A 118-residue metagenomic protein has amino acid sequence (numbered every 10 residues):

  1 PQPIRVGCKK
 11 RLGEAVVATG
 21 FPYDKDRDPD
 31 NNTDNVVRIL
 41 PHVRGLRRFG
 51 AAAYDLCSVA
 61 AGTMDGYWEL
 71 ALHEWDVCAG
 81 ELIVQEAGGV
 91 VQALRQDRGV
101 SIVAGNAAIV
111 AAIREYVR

Functional and structural regions predicted by a protein language model:
Q2-R5, K10, A15-V16, L82-Q85 (+2 more regions): Active-site-adjacent structural elements in enzyme catalytic cores
P3-D26, L40-F49: Short loop->beta-strand "edge-of-pocket" segments that line small-molecule binding or catalytic clefts across diverse
R27-N32: Short coil/turn connectors between adjacent alpha-helices in alpha-solenoid helical repeat scaffolds
D34-P41, Y54-R118: Oxyanion/phosphate-interacting regions
